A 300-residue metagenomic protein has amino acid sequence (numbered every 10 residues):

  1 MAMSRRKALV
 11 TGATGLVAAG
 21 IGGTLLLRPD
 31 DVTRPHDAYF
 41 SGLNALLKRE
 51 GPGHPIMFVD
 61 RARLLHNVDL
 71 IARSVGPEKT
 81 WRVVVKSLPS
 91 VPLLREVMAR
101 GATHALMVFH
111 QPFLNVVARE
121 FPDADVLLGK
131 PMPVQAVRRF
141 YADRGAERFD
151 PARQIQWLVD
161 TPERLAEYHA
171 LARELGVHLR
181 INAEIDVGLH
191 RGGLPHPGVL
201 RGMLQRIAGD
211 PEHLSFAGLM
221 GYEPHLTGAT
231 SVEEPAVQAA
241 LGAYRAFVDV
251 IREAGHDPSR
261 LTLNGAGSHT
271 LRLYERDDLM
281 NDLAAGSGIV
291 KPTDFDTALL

Functional and structural regions predicted by a protein language model:
A2-D143: A charged N-terminal "starter" segment
A13, R180, D186-L300: Active-site loop/helix belt of alpha/beta enzymes
V17-A18, E78, A152, H178 (+2 more regions): Short secondary-structure junction motifs
V59, D160, A285: A conserved hydrophobic position in a structured secondary element of the catalytic/binding core that shapes
L64, V68, T161, L165 (+3 more regions): Aromatic/hydrophobic pocket-lining residues that form the small-molecule binding cavity in soluble enzyme cores
V83-G228: Active-site-proximal beta-alpha core segment in soluble small-molecule metabolic enzymes
